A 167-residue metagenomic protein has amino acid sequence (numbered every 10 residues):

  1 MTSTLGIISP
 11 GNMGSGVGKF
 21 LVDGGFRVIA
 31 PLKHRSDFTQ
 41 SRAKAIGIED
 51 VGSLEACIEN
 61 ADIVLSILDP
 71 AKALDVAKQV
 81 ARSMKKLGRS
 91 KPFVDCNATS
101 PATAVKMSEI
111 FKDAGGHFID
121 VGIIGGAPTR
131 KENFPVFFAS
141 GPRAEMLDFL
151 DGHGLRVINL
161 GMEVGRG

Functional and structural regions predicted by a protein language model:
M1-E59, G88-K91, A127: NAD(P)+-binding Rossmann beta1-loop-alpha1 motif at the extreme N-terminus of oxidoreductases
S3-P10, S15-G24, A61, K78 (+2 more regions): Acidic, glycine/proline-rich low-complexity segments that act as flexible tails and inter-domain linkers
S9, L32, L68, A139-G141: Short beta-strand/turn micro-motifs composed of small residues that flank or help shape donor/cofactor-binding pockets
R27, E49, I63, H117 (+1 more regions): Residue-level detector of anion-binding/catalytic polar loops
K44-G47, I67-L68, N133-F137: Short low-complexity, flexible loop/linker segments enriched in glycine and/or proline with clustered acidic
L54-I119: Rossmann-fold NAD(P) dinucleotide-binding segment
T99-G167: Rossmann-fold dinucleotide-binding core
